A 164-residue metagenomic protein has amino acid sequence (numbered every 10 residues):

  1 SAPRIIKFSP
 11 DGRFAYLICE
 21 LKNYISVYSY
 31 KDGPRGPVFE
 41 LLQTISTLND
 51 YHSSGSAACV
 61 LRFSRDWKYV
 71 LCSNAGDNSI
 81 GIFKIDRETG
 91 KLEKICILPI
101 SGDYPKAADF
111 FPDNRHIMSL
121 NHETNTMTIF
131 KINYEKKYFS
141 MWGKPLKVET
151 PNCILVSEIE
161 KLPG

Functional and structural regions predicted by a protein language model:
S1-G12, T47-W67, S101-H116, V148-P163: Beta-rich, blade/repeat-based domains predominating in secreted/periplasmic proteins but also intracellular
S1-N49: Acidic, glycine-rich loop-and-beta core segments that form the ion-binding/anion-interacting portion of active sites
S9, L17-E20, C72-A75, S119-H122: Conserved beta-strand positions in repeat-built beta-propeller and related beta-rich domains
N23-I25, N78-I80, N125-M127: Structural signal for beta-propeller blades
Y28-F39, F83-G90, K131-Y138: Short loop/turn segments immediately following beta-strands, especially the blade-tip and inter-blade linker loops
Q43-Y51, E93-P99, M141-L146: A short beta-strand motif characteristic of beta-propeller blades
C59-Y104: C-terminal structural cap/anchor segments
H116-N152: Internal helix-turn-beta structural module
